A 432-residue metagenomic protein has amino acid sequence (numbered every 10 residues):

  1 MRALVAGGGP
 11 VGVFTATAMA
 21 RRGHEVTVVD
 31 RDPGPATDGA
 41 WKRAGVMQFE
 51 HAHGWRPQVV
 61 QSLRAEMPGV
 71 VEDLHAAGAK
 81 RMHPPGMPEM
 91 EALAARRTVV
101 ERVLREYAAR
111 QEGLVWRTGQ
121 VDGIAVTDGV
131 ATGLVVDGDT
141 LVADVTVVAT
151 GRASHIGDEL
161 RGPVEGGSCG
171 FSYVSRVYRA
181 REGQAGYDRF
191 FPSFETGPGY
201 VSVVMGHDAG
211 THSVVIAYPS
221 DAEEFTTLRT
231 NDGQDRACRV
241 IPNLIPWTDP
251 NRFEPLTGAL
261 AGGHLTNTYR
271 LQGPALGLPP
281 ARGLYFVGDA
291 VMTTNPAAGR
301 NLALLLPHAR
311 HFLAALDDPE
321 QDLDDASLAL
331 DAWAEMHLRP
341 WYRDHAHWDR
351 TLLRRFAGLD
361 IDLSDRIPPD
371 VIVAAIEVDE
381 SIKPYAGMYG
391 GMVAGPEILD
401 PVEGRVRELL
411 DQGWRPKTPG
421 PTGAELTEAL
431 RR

Functional and structural regions predicted by a protein language model:
M1-V29, P33: N-terminal Rossmann-like FAD-binding beta1-loop-alpha1 element of flavoenzymes
A18, D38-P84: N-terminal FAD cofactor-binding segment of flavoenzymes
T27, V115-R117, Y285: General small-molecule cofactor/ligand-binding pocket signal
G54-W55, P88-E106, H155: Short beta-strand to alpha-helix junction loop
R110-A237: Predominantly flavin-linked oxidoreductase catalytic cores and closely associated redox partners
E224-M336: FAD/FMN-dependent oxidoreductases across multiple families
L313-R432: C-terminal helical "tail/cap" subdomain of flavin- and related membrane-associated enzymes
